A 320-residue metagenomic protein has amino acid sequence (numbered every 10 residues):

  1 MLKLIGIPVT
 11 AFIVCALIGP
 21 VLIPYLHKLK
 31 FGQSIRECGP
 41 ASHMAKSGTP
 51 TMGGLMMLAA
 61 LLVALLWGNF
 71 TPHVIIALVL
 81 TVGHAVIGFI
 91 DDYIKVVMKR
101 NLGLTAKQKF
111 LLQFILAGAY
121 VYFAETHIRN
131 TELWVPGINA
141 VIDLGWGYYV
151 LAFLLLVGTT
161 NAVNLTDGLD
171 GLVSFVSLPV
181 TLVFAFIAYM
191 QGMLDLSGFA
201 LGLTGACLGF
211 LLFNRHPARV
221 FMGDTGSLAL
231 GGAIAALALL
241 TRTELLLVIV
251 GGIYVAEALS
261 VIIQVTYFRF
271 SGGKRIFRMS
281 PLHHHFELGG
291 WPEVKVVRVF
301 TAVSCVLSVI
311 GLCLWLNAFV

Functional and structural regions predicted by a protein language model:
M1-H27, M57-V86, Y120, A124-E125 (+1 more regions): Alpha-helical transmembrane segments
H27-G32, P40, M44, M56: A cross-family signal for N-terminal binding/gating loops and helix N-caps that shape access to the active site
K30-I35, G88-D92, H127-L133, I276-S280: Peri-membrane helix termini and adjoining interfacial loops of integral membrane proteins
I35-T49, K99-Q113, H283, L288: Juxtamembrane helix-capping/reentrant segments at transmembrane boundaries
S47-G48, P136-G147: Short aromatic-rich membrane-water interface segments that cap or initiate transmembrane helices in multi-pass membrane
T71-T105, K109-F110: Hydrophobic alpha-helical hairpins/lids featuring a short glycine-rich hinge
V97, I128-V141, F319-V320: Membrane-interface helix termini and inter-helical loops of multi-pass transporters
